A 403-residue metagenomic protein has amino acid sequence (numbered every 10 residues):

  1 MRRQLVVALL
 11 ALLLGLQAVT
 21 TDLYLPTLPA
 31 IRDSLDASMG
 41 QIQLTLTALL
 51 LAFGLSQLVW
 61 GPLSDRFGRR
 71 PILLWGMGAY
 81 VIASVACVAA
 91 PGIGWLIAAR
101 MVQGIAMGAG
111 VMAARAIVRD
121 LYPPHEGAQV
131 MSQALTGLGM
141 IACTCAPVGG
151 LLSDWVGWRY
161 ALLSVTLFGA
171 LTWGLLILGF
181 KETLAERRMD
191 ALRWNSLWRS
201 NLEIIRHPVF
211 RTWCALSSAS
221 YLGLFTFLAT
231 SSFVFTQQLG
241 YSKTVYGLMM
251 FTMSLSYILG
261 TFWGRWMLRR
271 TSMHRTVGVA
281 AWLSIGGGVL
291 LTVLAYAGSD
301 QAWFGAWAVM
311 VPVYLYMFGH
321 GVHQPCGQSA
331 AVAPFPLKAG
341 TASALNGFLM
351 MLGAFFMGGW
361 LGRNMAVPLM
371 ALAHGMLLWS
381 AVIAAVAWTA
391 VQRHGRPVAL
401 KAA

Functional and structural regions predicted by a protein language model:
L5-M39, W60, F227-S232: Extracytoplasmic
S34-D36, G68, A89-W95, P123 (+2 more regions): Helix-breaking motifs and short loop linkers at transmembrane-helix boundaries and internal kinks in secondary membrane
L55-G94: Conserved MFS/SLC helix-loop-helix module at the cytosolic interface between two early adjacent transmembrane helices
P71-A86, T166, T276-L291: Structural signature of the two symmetry-related core transmembrane helices
A79, A83-A86, G94-V102, W307-P312: Paired small-residue
W95, S132-L178: Helix-loop-helix hairpin linking two adjacent transmembrane segments in secondary transporters
A99-M140: Cytoplasmic helix-loop-helix junction between adjacent transmembrane helices in 12-TM secondary transporters
T183-C214: Juxtamembrane intracellular "pre-TM" segments in multi-pass secondary transporters
